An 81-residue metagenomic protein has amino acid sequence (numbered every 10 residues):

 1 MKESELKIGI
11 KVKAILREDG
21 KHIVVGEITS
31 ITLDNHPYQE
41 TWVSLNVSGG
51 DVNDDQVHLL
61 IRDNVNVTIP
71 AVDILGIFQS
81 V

Functional and structural regions predicted by a protein language model:
S4-L16: Short coil-to-beta transition motif at edge beta-strands of beta-rich domains
D19-K21, N64: Glycine-centered tight beta-turn/hairpin loop motif at sheet-sheet or coil-to-beta transitions
H22-L33: Short beta-strand-centered aromatic/proline hotspots
D34-V47: Short, solvent-exposed secondary-structure boundary/capping segments
S44-V81: Intrinsically disordered, low-complexity, charged/polar segments
